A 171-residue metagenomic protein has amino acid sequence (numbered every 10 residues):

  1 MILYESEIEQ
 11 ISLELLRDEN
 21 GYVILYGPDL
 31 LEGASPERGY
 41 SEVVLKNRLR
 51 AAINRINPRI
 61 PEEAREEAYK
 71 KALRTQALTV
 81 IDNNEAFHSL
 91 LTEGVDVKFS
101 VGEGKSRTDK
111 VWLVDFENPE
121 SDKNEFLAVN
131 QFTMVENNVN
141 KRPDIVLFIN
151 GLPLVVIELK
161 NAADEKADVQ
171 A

Functional and structural regions predicted by a protein language model:
M1-A171: An alpha-helical interface "stripe"
